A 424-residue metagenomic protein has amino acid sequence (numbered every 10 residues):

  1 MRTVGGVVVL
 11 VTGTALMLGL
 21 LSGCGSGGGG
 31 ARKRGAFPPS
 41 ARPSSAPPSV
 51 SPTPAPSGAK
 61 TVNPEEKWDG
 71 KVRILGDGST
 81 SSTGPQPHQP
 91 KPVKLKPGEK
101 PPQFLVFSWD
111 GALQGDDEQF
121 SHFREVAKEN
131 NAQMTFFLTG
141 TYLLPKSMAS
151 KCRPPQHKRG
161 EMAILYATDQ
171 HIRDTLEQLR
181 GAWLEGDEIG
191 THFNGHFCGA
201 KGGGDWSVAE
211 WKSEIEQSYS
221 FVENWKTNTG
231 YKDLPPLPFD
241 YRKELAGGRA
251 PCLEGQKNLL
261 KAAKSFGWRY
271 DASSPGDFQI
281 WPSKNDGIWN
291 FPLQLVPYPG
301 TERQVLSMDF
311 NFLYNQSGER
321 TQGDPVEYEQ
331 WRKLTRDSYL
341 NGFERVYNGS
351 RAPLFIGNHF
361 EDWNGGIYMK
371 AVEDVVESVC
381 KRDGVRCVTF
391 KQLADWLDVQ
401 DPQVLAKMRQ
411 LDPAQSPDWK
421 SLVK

Functional and structural regions predicted by a protein language model:
M1-T14: N-terminal export and membrane-targeting signals
L18-K91: N-terminal low-complexity, Pro/Thr-rich disordered segments that flank secretion/membrane-targeting signals
W68-E188, G195-G199, Q217-F221, W225-K261 (+6 more regions): Active-site beta->alpha N-cap acidic-glycine motif
S81, T135, Y270-S283, D337-K424: C-terminal domain-boundary segment and adjacent tail
D117, G195-D233, S283-N348, Y368: Alpha-helical scaffold elements lining the catalytic groove of polysaccharide deacetylases
S147-S150, G202, L259-A262, K284 (+2 more regions): Short aromatic-enriched loop/helix-cap "lid" or pocket-rim segments at secondary-structure transitions that line
C152-P155, V208, A406: Short, hinge-like loop/turn segments at secondary-structure boundaries
G186, K264-D271, N285-I288: Glycine-enriched alpha-helix->loop->beta-strand junction motifs that scaffold or abut catalytic
